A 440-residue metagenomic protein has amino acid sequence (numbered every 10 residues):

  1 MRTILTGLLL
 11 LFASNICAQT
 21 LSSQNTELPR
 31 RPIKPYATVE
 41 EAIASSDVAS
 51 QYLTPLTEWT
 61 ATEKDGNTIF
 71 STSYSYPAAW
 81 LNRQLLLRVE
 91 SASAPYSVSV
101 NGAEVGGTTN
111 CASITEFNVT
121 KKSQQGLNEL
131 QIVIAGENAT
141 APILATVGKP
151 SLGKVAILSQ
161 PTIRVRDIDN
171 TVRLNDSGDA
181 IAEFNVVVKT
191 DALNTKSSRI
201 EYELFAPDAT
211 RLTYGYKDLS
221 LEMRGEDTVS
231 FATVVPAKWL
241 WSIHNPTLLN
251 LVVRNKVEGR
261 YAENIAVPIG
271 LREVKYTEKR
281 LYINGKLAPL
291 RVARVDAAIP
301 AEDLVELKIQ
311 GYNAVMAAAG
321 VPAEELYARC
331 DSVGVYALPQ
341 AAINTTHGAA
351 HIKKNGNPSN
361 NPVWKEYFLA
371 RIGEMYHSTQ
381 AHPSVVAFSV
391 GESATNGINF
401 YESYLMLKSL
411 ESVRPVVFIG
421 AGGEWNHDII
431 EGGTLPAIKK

Functional and structural regions predicted by a protein language model:
M1-S23: Bacterial Sec-dependent N-terminal signal peptides
A18-D65, L127-E129, V133, F205-T210: Accessory carbohydrate-binding/adhesion or oligomerization-edge regions at the termini of glycan-active proteins
T20-P32, S45, F70-R164, Y336: Accessory beta-strand-rich segments of carbohydrate-active enzymes
S45-S50, I168-D169, L240-I243, L248-I309 (+1 more regions): N-terminal carbohydrate-binding accessory modules
S73-S75, L86-R88, E183-D191, K286: Short edge beta-strand/loop segments characteristic of extracellular beta-sandwich folds
S123-L127, N185-K275: Extended acidic/polar, glycine-enriched regions that form or flank non-catalytic beta-rich accessory modules
V172-A180: Short, solvent-exposed loop/linker segments at the N-terminal edge of repeated beta-sheet extracellular domains
A301-E302, A314-K440: Substrate-binding/catalytic cleft of secreted carbohydrate-active enzymes, primarily glycoside hydrolases
